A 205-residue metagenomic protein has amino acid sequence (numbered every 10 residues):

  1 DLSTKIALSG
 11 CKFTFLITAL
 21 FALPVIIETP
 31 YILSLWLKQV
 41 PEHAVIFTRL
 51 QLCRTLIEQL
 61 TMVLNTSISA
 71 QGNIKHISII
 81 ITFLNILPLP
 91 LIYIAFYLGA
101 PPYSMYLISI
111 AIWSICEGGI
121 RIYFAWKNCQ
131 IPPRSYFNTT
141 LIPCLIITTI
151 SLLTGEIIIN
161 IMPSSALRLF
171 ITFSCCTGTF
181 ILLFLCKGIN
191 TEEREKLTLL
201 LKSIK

Functional and structural regions predicted by a protein language model:
D1-T82, L200: Specific pore-lining/lateral-gate transmembrane helices of multi-pass inner-membrane transport and insertion machines
T18-L23, Q51-Q59, I81-N85, I110-G118 (+3 more regions): Residue-level hotspots within the lipid-embedded alpha helices of multi-pass solute transporters
A22-P30, L35, L50, L89-I94 (+4 more regions): Membrane-embedded alpha-helical segments of multi-pass transporters/permeases
H43-F47, P102-Y106, Y136-C144, T148 (+1 more regions): Residue-level signature of transmembrane alpha-helical entry/exit and packing/kink sites in multi-pass membrane
L56, L60, L64, I115-R121 (+1 more regions): Transmembrane alpha-helical segments that form the membrane-embedded catalytic/substrate-channel core of multi-pass
G72-S78, T82-G119, W126, I131-P133 (+2 more regions): Membrane-interface helix-loop junctions in multi-pass transport and translocation proteins
I81-L89, T139-I150, K202-K205: Small-residue-rich segments of transmembrane alpha-helices in multi-pass membrane proteins, especially helix faces
E193-K205: Membrane-proximal cytoplasmic C-terminal regulatory module of class A 7TM GPCRs
